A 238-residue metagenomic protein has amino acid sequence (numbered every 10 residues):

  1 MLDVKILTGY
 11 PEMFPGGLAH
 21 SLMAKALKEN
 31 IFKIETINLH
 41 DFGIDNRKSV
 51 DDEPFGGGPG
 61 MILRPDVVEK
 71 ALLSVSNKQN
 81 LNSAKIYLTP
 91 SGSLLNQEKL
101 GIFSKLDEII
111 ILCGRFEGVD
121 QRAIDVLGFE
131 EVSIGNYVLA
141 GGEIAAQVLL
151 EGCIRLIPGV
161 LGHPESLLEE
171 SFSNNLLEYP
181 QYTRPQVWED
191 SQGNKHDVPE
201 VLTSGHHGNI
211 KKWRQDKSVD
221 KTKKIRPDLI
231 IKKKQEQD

Functional and structural regions predicted by a protein language model:
M1-V75, E200-D228: N-terminal nucleotide/polyanion-binding subdomain common to many enzyme families
K5-L7, E35-I37, A84-I86, I109-I110 (+1 more regions): Hydrophobic/aromatic beta-strand patches that form the interior of the parallel beta-sheet core in alpha/beta enzyme
S21-K25, G101-K105, V126-L127: Short, solvent-exposed amphipathic alpha-helical segments in soluble enzyme and RNA/protein-processing domains
V50, F55, L95, F103 (+5 more regions): Short clusters of hydrophobic/aromatic residues that line enzyme substrate/ligand-binding pockets
R64-R115, D120-Q121: S-adenosyl-L-methionine/SAH cofactor-binding core of RNA-modifying enzymes
K85, P90-S91, K224-D238: Charge-dense polyanion-binding interfaces
V119, A123-E170: Structured adenosyl-cofactor binding patch, chiefly the S-adenosyl-L-methionine
I144, L156-E200: Internal, active-site/partner-interface "lid" segment
